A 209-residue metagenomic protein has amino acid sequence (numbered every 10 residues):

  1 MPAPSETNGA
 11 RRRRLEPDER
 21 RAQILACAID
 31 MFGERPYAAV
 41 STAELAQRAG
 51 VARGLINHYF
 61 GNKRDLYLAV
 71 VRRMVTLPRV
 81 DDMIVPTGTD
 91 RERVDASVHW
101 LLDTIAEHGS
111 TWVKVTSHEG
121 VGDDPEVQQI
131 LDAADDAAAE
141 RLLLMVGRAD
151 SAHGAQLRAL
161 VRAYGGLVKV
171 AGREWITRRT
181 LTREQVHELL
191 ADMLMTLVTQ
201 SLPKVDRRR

Functional and structural regions predicted by a protein language model:
M1-E19, L202-R209: N-terminal intrinsically disordered/low-complexity leader segments
Q23, M31-D65, A69: Helix-turn-helix
Y67-M74, V115, I130, A134: Alpha-helical DNA-contacting segments of helix-turn-helix folds
A69, D82-S110, A152-H153, L157 (+1 more regions): Hydrophobic alpha-helical connector segments
R79, D124-D150, R158-A163, V170 (+1 more regions): Amphipathic alpha-helical packing segments from all-alpha helical-bundle domains
I105-Q129, E140-L143, V170-R173, T177: Amphipathic alpha-helical segments used for helix-helix packing
V113-S117, G154, E184, D206-R207: Short, hydrophobic secondary-structure boundary micro-motifs
